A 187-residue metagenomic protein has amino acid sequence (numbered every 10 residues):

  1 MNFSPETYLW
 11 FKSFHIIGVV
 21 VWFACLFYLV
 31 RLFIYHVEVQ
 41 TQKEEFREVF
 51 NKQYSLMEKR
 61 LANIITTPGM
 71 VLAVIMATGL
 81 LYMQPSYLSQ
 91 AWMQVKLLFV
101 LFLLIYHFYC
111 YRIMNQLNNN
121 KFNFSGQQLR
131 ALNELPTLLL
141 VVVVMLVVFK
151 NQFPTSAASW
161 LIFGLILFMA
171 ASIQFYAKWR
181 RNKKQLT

Functional and structural regions predicted by a protein language model:
M1-T187: Polytopic transmembrane helical bundles with strong interfacial aromatic enrichment
